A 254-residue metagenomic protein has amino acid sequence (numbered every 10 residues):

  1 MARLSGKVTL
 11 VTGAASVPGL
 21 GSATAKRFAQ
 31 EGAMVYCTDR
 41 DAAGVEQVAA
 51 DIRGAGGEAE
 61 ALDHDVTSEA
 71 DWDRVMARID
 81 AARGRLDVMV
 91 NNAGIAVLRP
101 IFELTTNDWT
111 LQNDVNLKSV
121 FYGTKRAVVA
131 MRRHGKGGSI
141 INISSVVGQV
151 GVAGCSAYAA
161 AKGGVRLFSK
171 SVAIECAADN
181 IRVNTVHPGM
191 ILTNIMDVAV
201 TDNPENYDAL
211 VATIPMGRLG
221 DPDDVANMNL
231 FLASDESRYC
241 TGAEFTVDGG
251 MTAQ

Functional and structural regions predicted by a protein language model:
A2-Y36: Canonical Rossmann dinucleotide-binding motif of NAD(H)/NADP(H)-dependent dehydrogenases/reductases, specifically
P100-I101, D108-T110, L210: Substrate-binding pocket helix/loop in short-chain dehydrogenase/reductase
F102, V150-S156, A178-D179, G217 (+1 more regions): Active-site loop immediately N-terminal to the catalytic Tyr-X3-Lys motif of short-chain dehydrogenase/reductase
T124, A161, S169: Active-site helix of classical SDR
V129, I174-A178, R238: Alpha-helical segment proximal to the catalytic Tyr-Lys
S145: Residue(s) in the substrate-gating loop at a strand-loop-helix junction that position the organic substrate next
Q149-V150, T193, T213, N229-L230 (+1 more regions): Short C-terminal tail/terminal secondary-structure segment of NAD(P)H-dependent dehydrogenase/reductase domains
